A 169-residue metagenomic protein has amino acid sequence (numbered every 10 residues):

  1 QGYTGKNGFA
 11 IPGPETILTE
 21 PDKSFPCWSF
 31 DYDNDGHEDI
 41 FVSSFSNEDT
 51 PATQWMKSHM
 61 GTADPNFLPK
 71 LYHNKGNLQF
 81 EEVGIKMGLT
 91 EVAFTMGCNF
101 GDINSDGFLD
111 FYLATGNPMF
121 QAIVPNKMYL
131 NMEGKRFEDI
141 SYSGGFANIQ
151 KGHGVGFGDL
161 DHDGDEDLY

Functional and structural regions predicted by a protein language model:
Q1-Y169: Acidic, glycine/proline-rich Ca2+-coordinating loop motifs
